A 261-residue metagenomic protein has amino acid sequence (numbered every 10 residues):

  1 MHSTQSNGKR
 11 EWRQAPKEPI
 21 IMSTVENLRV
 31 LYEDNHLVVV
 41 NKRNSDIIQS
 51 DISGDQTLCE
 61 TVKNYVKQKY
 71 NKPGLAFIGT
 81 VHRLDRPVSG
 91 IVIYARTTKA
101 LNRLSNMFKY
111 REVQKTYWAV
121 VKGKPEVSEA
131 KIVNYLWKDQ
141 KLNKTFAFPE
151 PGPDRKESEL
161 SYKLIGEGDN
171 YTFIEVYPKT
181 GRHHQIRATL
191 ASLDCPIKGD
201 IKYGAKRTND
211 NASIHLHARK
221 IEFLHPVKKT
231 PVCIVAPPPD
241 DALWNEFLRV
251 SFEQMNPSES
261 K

Functional and structural regions predicted by a protein language model:
H2-K261: RNA pseudouridine synthases
